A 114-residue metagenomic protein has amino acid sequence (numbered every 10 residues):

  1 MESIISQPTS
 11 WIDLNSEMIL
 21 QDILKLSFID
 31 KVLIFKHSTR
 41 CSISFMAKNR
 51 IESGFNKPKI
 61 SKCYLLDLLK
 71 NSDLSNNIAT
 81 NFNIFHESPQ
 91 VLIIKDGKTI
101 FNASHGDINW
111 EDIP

Functional and structural regions predicted by a protein language model:
M1-I29: N-terminal leader/targeting and pre-domain segments
L14, K36, I60-S75: Thiol-based oxidoreductase modules, predominantly thioredoxin-like and allied folds used for disulfide exchange
D22-K57: Local sequence-structure signature of Cys/Sec-based thiol-disulfide redox active-site neighborhoods
F55-S61, D112-P114: Short cysteine/histidine-rich metal-coordination sites, predominantly Zn2+-binding motifs
F82-F85: Short loop/turn motifs at secondary-structure junctions and domain boundaries
E87, L92-P114: Non-catalytic, surface beta->alpha helical segment in thiol-disulfide oxidoreductase systems
